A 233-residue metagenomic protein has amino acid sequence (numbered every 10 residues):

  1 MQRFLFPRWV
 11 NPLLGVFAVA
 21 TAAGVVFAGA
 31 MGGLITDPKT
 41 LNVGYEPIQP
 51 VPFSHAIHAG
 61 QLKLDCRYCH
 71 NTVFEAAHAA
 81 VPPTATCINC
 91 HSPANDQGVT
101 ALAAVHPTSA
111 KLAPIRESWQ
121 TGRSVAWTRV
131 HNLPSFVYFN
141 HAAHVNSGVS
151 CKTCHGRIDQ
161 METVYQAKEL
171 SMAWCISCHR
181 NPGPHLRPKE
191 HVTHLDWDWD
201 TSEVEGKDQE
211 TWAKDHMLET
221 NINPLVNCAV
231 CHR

Functional and structural regions predicted by a protein language model:
M1-P52, A56-G60, L64, V73-P82 (+2 more regions): N-terminal export/targeting leaders of redox proteins
P47, F53-H55, R129-N132, H141: Generic structural "secondary-structure junction" signal
H58, S92-P93, A142: Beta-hairpin (beta-strand-turn-beta-strand) motif
K63-T72, T84-A94, S150-R157, W174-N181 (+1 more regions): The canonical Cys-X-X-Cys-His
E75-A76, D96-Q97, Q160-M161, P184: Short, non-ligating residues that shape and space the ligands of small metal-coordination modules and catalytic
H78-A80, V164-A167: Short, solvent-exposed loop/turn segments at secondary-structure boundaries
G98-Y138, V145-V149, E169-I176, R180-R233: Flexible coil segments in periplasmic/lumen-exposed cytochrome c-class electron-transfer proteins
F136-A143, S150-E162: A mid-sequence, solvent-exposed acidic-amphipathic segment
